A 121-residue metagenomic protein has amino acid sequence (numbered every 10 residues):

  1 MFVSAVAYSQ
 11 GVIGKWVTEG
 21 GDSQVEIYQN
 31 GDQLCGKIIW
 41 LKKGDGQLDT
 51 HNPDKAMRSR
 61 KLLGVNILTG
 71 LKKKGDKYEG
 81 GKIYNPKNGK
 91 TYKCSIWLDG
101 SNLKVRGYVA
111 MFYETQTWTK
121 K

Functional and structural regions predicted by a protein language model:
S4-S9: N-terminal signal peptide c-region/cleavage motif recognized by signal peptidases
I13, E19-Y84, Y92: Central antiparallel beta-sheet cores of small beta-barrel/beta-sandwich binding domains
G14-W16, K104-V105: Short catalytic-loop micro-motif centered on adjacent basic/acidic residues
N85-I96, N102-A110, E114: Short, exposed beta-strand-loop hairpins at the edges of beta-sheets in extracellular/periplasmic proteins
